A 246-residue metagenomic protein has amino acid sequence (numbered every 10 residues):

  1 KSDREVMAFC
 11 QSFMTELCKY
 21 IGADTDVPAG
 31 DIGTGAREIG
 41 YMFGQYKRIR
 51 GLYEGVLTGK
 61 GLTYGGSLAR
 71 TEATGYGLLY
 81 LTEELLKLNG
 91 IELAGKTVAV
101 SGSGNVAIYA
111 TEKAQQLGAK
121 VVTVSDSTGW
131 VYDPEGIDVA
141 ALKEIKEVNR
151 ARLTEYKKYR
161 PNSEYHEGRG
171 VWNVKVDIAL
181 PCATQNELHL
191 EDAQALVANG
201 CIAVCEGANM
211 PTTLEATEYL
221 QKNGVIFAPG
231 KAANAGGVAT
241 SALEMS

Functional and structural regions predicted by a protein language model:
K1, L62, G66-Y76, A228-T240: Conserved phosphate/anionic-ligand binding catalytic regions in large, soluble enzymes, centered on
K1-L68: N-terminal ligand-binding/catalytic initiation module
M7-C18, I39-G44, Y76-E83, I108-Q115 (+5 more regions): Predominant activation on well-ordered alpha-helical scaffold segments within soluble catalytic domains
G22-D24, I91-K96, V174-D177, L196-A203 (+1 more regions): Short, surface-exposed connector motifs at secondary-structure boundaries
T25-G30, G51-L57, V100, T123-D126 (+4 more regions): General beta-strand structural signal in soluble alpha/beta enzymes
G33-E38, D126-V131, A233-G236: Glycine-rich beta-alpha junction loops
T58-G61, G66-K175: Glycine-rich phosphate/diphosphate-binding loop of Rossmann-like nucleotide-binding domains
A183-S246: Rossmann-fold NAD(P)-binding glycine/threonine-rich loop
